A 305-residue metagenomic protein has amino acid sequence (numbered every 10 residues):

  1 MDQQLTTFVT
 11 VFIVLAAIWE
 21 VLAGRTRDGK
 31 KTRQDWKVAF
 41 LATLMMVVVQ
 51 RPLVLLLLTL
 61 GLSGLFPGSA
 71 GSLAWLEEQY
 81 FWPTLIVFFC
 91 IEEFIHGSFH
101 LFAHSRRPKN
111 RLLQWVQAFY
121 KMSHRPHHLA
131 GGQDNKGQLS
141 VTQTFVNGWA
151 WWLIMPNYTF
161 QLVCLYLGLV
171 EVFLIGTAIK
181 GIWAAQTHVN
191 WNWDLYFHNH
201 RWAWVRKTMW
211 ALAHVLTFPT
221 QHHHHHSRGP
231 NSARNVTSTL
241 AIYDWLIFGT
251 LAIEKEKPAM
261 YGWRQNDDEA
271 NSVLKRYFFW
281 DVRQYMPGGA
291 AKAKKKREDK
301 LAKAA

Functional and structural regions predicted by a protein language model:
M1-I13: Hydrophobic transmembrane alpha-helical segments in integral membrane proteins
V11-V14, I18, L112, F119: Alpha-helical hydrophobic membrane-insertion segments
I18-A39: Membrane-interface helix-loop junction between the first two transmembrane segments
I18-R25, L44, L56, L60 (+5 more regions): Structural signature of transmembrane alpha-helix termini at the membrane-water interface
V38, A42, M46, R206 (+4 more regions): Short hydrophobic helices that act as membrane-entry/anchoring signals
F40, M45-V87, E171: Long, highly hydrophobic alpha-helical transmembrane signal-anchor segments
P52, E78-A259: Membrane-embedded catalytic scaffold of the fatty acid hydroxylase/desaturase
L167-I175, E254-A305: A membrane-cytosol interface segment of integral membrane proteins
